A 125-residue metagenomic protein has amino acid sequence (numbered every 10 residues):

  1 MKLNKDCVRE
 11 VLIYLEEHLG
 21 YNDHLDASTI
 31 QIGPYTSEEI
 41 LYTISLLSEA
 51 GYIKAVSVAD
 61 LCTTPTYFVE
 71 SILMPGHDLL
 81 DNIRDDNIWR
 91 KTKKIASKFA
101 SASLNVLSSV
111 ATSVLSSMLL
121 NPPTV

Functional and structural regions predicted by a protein language model:
K2-I32: Short amphipathic alpha-helical interface segments
L15-L19, L47, L80-I83: Generic structural signal for hydrophobic core residues of well-folded globular domains
I32-I40: N-terminal interaction modules that seed assembly of large macromolecular complexes
L41-S45: Short, hydrophobic-biased segments on the C-terminal half of alpha helices that form "recognition helices"
S48-A59: A short, conserved structural fragment
T64-I95: Short, amphipathic alpha-helical interaction segments positioned at domain boundaries
I88-V125: Membrane-inserting effector segments that mediate pore formation, membrane fusion, or transient membrane insertion
